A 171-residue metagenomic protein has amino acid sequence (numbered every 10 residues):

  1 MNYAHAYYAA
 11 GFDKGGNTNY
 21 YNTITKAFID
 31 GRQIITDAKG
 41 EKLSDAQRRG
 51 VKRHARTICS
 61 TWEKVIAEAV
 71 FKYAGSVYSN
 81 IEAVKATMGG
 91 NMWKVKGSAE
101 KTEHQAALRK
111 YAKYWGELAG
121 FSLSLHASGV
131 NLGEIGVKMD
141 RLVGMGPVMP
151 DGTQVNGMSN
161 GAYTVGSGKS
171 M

Functional and structural regions predicted by a protein language model:
M1-M171: Mature extracytoplasmic or organellar-lumen-exposed domains after removal of signal/transit peptides
